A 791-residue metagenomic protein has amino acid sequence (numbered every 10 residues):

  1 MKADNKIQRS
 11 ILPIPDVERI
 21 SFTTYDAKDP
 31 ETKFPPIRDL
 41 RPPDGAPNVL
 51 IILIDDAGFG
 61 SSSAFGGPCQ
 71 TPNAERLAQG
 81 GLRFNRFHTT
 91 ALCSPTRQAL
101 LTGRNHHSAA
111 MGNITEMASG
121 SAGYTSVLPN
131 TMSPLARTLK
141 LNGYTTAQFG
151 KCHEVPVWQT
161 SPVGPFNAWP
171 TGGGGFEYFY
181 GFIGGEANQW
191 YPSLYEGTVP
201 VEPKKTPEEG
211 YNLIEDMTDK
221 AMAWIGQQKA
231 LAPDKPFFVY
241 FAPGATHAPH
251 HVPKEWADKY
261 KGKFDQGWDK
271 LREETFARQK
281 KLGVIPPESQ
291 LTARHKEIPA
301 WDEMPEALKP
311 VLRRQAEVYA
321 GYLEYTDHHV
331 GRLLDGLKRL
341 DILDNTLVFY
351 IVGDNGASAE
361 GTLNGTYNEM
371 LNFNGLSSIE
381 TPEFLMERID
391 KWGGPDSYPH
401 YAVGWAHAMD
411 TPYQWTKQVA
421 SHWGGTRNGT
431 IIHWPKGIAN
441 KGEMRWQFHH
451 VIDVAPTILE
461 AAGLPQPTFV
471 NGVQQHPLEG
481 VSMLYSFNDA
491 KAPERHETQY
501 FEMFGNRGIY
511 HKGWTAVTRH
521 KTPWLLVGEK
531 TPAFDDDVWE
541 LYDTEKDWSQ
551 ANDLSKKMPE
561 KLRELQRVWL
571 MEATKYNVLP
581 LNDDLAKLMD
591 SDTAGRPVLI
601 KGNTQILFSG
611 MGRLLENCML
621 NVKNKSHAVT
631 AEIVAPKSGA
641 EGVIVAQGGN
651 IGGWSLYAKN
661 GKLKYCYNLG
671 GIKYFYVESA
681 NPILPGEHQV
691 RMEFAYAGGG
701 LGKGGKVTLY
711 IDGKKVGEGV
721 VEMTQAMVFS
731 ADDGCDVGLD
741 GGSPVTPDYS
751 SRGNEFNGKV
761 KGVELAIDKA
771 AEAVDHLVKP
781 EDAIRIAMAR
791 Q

Functional and structural regions predicted by a protein language model:
M1-E540, W548-R567, L581, N603-F608 (+3 more regions): Formylglycine-dependent sulfatase
A461, W548, E572-K575, A766 (+1 more regions): Hydrophobic alpha-helical segments
R519, L525-L526, D536, E540-K546 (+4 more regions): C-terminal, active-site-flanking charged/polar segments
P580, L585-Q791: Extracellular glycan-associated modules
